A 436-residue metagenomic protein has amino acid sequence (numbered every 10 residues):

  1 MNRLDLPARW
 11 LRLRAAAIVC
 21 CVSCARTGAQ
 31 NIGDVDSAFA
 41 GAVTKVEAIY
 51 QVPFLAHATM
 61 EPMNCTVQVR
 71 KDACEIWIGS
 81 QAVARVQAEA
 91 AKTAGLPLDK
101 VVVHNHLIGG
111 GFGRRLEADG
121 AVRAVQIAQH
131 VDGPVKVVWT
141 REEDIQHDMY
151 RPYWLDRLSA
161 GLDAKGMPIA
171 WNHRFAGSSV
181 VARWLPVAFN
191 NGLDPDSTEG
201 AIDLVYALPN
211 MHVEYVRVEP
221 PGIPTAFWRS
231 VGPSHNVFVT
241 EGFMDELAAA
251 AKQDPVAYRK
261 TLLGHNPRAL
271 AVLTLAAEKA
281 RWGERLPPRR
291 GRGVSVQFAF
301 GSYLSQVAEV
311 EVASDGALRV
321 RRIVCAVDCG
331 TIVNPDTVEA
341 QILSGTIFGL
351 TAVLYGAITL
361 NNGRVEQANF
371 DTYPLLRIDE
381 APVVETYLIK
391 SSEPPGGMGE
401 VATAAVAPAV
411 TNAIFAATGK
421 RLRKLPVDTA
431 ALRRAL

Functional and structural regions predicted by a protein language model:
M1, A8, A25-L436: Cofactor-binding beta-sheet edge motifs in enzyme active sites
R12-S23: Bacterial N-terminal signal peptides
